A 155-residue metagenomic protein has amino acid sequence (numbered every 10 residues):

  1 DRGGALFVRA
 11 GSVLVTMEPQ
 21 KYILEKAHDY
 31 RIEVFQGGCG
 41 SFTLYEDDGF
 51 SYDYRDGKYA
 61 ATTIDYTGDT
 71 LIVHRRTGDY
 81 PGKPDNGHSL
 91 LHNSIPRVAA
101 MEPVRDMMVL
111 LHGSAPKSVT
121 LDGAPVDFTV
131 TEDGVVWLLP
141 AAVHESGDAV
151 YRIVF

Functional and structural regions predicted by a protein language model:
D1, S118-P140: Solvent-exposed beta-strand/loop surfaces of large extracellular or lumenal domains
D1-P116: Catalytic core of carbohydrate-active enzymes
T16, K83, V119, T129 (+1 more regions): Short acidic, gly/pro-rich beta-turn/loop elements at beta-sheet edges and active-site/ligand-binding grooves
D69-R75, D133-A142: Generic recognition of long tandem-repeat/solenoid scaffolds
P140-F155: Surface-exposed interaction regions enriched in Ser/Thr/Asp/Glu that occur as long low-complexity tracts or repetitive
